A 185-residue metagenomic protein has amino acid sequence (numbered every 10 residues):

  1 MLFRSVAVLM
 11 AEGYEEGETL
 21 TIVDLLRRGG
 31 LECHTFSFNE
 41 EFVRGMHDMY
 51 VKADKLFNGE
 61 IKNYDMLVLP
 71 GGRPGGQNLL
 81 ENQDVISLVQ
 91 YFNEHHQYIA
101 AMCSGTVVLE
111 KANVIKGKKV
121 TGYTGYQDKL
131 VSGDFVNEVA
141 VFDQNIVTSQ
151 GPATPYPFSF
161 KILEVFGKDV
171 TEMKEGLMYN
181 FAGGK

Functional and structural regions predicted by a protein language model:
M1: Extracellular interaction modules
R4-M10, Y14, L25-F38, D54-K55 (+1 more regions): Active-site-adjacent pocket-lining segments in enzyme domains
T21-I22: Short amphipathic alpha-helix
T35-H47: Membrane-interfacial amphipathic helices and adjacent loop/beta segments that form the lipid-substrate binding surface
M46-K55: Short gly/ser/thr-rich secondary-structure transition/capping motifs
